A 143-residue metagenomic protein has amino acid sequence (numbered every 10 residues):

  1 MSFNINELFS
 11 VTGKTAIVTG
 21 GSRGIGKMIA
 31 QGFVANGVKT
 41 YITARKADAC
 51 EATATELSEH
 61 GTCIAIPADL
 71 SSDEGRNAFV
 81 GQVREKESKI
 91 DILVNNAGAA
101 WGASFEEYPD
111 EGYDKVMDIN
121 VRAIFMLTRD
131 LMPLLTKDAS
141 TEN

Functional and structural regions predicted by a protein language model:
M1-K14: Flexible N-terminal pre-Rossmann segment of NAD(P)-dependent oxidoreductases
T15, S22-R23: Conserved glycine-rich cofactor-binding loop
N36-T53: Conserved glycine-rich Rossmann-like NAD(P)H-binding loop of the short-chain dehydrogenase/reductase
A47, A68-F79, D110: The beta1-alpha1 cofactor-binding region of Rossmann-like NAD(H)/NADP(H)-dependent oxidoreductases
A97-W101: Conserved NAD(P)H cofactor-binding loop of Rossmann-fold oxidoreductase domains
S104-F105, P109-D114: Substrate-binding pocket helix/loop in short-chain dehydrogenase/reductase
T128-R129: A short, exposed helix-loop element centered on a Lys and neighboring polar residues
